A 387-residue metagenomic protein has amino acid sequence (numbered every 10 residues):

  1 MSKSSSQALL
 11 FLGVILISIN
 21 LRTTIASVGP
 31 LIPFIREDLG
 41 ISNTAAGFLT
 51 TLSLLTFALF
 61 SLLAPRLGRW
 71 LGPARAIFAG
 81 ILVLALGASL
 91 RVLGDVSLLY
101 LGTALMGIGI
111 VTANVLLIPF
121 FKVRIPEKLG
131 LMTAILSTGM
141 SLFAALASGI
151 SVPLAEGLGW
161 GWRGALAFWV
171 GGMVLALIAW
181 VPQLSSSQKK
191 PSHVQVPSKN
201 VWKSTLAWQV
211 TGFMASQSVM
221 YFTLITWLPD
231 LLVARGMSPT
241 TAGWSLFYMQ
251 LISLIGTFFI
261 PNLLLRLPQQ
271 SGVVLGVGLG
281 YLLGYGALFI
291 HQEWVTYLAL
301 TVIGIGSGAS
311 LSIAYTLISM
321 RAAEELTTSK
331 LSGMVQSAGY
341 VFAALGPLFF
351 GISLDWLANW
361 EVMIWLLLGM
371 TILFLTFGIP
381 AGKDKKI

Functional and structural regions predicted by a protein language model:
V28-G29, T205-F247, L251-T257: Extracytoplasmic gate region of multi-pass secondary transporters
L59-S97: Conserved MFS/SLC helix-loop-helix module at the cytosolic interface between two early adjacent transmembrane helices
F60-G72, G256-Q269, L354: Helix-to-loop junctions at the C-terminal end of transmembrane segments in multipass secondary transporters
V96, E127-S185, W227: Helix-loop-helix hairpin linking two adjacent transmembrane segments in secondary transporters
G102-T138: Cytoplasmic helix-loop-helix junction between adjacent transmembrane helices in 12-TM secondary transporters
T112-I125, A309-A323: Intracellular juxtamembrane helix-capping segments at the cytosolic ends of symmetry-related transmembrane helices
P268-L317: C-terminal transmembrane helical hairpin of 12-TM major facilitator-type secondary transporters
A322-E361, L367: A late C-terminal transmembrane helix in Major Facilitator Superfamily
